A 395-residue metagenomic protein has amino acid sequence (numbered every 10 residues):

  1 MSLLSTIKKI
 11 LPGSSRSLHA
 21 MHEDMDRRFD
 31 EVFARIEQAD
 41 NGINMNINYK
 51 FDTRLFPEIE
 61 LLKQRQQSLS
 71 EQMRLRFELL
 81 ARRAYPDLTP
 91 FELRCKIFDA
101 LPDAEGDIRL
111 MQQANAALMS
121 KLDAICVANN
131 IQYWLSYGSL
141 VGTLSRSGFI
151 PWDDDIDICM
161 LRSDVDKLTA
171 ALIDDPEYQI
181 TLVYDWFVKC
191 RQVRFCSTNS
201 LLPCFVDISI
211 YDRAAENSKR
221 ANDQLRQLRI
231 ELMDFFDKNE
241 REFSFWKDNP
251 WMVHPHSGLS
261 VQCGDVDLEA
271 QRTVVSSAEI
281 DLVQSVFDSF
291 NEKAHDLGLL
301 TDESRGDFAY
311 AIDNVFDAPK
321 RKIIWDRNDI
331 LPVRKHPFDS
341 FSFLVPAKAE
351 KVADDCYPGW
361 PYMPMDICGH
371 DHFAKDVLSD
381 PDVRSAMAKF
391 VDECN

Functional and structural regions predicted by a protein language model:
M1-T89: Boundary detector for helix-to-coil junctions that initiate low-complexity/charged tails
D30, D153-D157, D207, D212: Acidic side chains
D52, F56-L135: Helical scaffold of the NTase/Pol beta-like nucleotidyltransferase catalytic core
P90-K96, S139-T143, R321-W325: Short hydrophobic/aromatic-rich motifs at helix boundaries and adjacent loops
A104-V127, T169-Q227, L232-N395: Conserved catalytic core of two-metal-ion nucleotidyltransferases
D123-I156, M160, N328: Active-site nucleotide-donor binding segment shared across nucleotidyl transfer reactions
R162-V165: Helix N-cap motif at beta-to-alpha junctions
